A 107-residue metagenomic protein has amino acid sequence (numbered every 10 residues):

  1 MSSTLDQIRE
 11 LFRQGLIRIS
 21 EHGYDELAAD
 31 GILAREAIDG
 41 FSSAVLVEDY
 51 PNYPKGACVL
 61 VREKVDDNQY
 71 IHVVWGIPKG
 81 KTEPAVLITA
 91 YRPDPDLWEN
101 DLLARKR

Functional and structural regions predicted by a protein language model:
M1-R107: Ribonuclease/tRNase effector modules and their secretory precursors
